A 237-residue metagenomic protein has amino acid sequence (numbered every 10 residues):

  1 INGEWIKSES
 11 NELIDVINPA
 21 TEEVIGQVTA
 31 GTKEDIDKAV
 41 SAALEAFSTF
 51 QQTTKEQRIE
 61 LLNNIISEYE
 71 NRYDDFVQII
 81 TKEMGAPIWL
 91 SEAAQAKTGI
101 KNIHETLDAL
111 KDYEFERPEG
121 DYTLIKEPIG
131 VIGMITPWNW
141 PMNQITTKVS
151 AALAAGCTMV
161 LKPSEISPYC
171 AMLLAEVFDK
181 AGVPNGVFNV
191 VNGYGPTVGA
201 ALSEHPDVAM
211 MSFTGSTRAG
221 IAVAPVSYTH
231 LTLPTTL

Functional and structural regions predicted by a protein language model:
I1-G120: N-terminal Rossmann-like NAD(P)+-binding subdomain of aldehyde/semialdehyde dehydrogenases
F115-L231: Rossmann-like NAD(P) dinucleotide-binding subdomain of oxidoreductase/dehydrogenase enzymes
T232-T236: A short, hydrophobic C-terminal helix/tail in secreted or cell-surface proteins
